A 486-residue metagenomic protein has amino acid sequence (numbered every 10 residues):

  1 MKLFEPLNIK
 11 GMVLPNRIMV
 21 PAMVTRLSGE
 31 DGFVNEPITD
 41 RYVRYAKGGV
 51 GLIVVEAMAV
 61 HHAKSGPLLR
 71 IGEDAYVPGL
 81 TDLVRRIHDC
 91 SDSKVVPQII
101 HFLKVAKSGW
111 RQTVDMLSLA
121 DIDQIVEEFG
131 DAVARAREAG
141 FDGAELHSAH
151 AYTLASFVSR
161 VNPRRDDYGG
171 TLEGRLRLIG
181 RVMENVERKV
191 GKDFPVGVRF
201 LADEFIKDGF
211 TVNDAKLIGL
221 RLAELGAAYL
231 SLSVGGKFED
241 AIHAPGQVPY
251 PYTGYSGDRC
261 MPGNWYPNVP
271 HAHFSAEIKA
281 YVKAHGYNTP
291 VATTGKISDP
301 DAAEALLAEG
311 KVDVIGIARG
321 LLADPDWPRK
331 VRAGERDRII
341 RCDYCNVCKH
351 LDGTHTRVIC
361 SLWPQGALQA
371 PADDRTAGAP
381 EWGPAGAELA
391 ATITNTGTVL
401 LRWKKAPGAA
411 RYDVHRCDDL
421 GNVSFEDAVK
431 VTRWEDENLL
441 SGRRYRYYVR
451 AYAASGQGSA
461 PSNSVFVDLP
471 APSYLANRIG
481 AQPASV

Functional and structural regions predicted by a protein language model:
M1-E381: Flavin-dependent oxidoreductase catalytic cores
G378-G408, S441, G456-V486: Pro/Thr/Ser/Gly-rich low-complexity, intrinsically disordered linker/stalk tracts
L400, R433-E435: Short, surface-exposed beta-strand/beta-hairpin micro-motifs centered on an aromatic residue
A406-F425, Y448: Extracellular low-complexity, O-glycosylation-prone stalks/linkers
F425-V431: Short beta-strand segments within Ig-like beta-sandwich modules, predominantly Fibronectin type-III
D436-Q457: Beta-strand-rich modules
